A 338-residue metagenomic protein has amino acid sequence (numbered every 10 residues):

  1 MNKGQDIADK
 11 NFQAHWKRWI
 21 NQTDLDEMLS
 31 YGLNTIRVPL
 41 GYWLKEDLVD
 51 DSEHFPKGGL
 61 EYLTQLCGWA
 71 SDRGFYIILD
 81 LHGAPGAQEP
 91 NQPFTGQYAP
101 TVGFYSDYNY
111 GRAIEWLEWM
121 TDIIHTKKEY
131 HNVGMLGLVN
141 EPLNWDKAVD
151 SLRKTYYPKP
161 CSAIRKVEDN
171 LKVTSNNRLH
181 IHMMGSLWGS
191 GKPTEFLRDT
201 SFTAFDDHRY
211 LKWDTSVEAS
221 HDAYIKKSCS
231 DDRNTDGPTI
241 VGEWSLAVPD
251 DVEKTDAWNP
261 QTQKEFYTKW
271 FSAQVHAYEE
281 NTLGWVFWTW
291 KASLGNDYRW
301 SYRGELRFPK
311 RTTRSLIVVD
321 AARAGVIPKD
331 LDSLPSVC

Functional and structural regions predicted by a protein language model:
M1-Q5: Charged, glycine/proline-rich intrinsically disordered loops and linkers
I7-I36, D51-G83, F94-M135, A163: An active-site-proximal structural segment forming one wall of the substrate-binding cleft that immediately precedes
P39-Y42, H82-Q88, T289-L294: Short, solvent-exposed turn/loop segments enriched in Gly/Ser/Thr/Pro and often Arg
L44-L48, P85-F94, V248-V252: Short acidic/His/Gly/Ser-rich catalytic and metal-binding motifs that mark active-site loops of diverse hydrolases
D50-F55, K147-S151: Short, solvent-exposed loop/turn segments at secondary-structure boundaries
K128, M135, V139-E279: Extracellular glycoside hydrolase catalytic/binding regions
N234-L334: Substrate-binding cleft of secreted/luminal carbohydrate-active enzymes
